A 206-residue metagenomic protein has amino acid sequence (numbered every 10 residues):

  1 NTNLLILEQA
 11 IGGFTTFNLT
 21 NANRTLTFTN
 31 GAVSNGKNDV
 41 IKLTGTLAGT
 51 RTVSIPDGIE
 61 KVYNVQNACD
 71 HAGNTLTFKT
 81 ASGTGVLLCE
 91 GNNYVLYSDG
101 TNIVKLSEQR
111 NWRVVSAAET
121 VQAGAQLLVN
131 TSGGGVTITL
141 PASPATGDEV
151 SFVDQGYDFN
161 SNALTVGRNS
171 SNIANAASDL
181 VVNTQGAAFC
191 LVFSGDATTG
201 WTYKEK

Functional and structural regions predicted by a protein language model:
N1-L76, V104-N169, D196-K206: Exposed extracellular interaction/assembly regions and N-terminal maturation sites
N1-T2, E90-G100, T184-G195: Extracellular disulfide-bonded cysteine-rich modules/repeats
A48-T50, G58-E60, G91, A177 (+1 more regions): Short beta-strand-initiation
R51-V53, G83-L88, Y94, S178-L180: Parallel beta-helix/beta-solenoid repeats that form elongated, surface-exposed shafts/blades used for receptor binding
N67, C89-G91, D154, N175-S178 (+1 more regions): Glycine-rich loops and low-complexity Gly/Arg-rich segments that provide flexible linkers or classic glycine-based
T80-G85, G167-A176: Short edge-strand/loop segments of extracellular domains
L87-G91, L106-E108, L140, A176-A177 (+2 more regions): Short amphipathic beta-strand/extended segments with alternating polar/hydrophobic composition
